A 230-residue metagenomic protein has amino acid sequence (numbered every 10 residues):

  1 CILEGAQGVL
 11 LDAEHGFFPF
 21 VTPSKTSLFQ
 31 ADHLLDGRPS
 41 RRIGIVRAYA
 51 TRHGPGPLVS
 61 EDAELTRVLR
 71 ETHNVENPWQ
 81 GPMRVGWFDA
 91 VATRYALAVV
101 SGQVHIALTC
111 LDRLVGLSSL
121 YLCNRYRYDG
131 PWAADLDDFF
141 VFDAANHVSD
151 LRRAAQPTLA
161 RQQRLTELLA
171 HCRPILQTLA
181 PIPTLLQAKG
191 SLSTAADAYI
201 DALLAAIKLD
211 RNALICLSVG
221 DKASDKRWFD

Functional and structural regions predicted by a protein language model:
C1-D230: Non-transmembrane, aqueous-exposed alpha-helical and coiled segments at domain scale
